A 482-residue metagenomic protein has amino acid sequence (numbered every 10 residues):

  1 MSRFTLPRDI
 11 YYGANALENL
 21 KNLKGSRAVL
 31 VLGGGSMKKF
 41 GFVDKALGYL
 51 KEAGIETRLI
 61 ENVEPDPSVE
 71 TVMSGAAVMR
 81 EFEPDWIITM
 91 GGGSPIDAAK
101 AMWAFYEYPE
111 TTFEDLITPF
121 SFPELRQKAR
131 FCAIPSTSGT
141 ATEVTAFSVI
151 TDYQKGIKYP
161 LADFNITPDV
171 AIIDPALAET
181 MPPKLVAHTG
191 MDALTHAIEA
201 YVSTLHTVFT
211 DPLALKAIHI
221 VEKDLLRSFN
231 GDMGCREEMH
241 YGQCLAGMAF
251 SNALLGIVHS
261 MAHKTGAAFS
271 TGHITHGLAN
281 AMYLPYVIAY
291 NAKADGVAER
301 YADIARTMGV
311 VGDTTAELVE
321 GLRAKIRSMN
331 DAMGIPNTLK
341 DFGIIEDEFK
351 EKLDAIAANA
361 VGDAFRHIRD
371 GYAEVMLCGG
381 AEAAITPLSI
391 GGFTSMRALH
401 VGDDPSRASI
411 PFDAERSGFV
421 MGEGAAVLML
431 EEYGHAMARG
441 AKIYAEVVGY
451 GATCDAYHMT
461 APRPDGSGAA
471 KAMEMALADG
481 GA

Functional and structural regions predicted by a protein language model:
M1-W86, L339: ATP/NTP phosphate-donor binding region
N19, P405-G481: Condensing-enzyme catalytic core mediating Claisen C-C bond formation in acyl metabolism
M79-F120, K128-S136, A373-A381: A short, small-residue-rich loop immediately preceding and capping a beta-strand
E81, I134-S136, E143-A146, A358 (+2 more regions): Active-site-proximal alpha-helical scaffold in enzymes
E107-H206, E299-D303, E432: A glycine/threonine-rich phosphate-anchoring loop and its flanking beta-alpha core in nucleotide/phosphate-binding
N165, A305-R366: C-terminal charged capping/lid subdomain of soluble metabolic enzymes
A200-K325: Active-site segments that bind and position negatively charged phosphate/pyrophosphate groups
D211, Y372-M396, H400-S417, Y450-P464: Acyl-CoA/ACP chain-elongation machinery
